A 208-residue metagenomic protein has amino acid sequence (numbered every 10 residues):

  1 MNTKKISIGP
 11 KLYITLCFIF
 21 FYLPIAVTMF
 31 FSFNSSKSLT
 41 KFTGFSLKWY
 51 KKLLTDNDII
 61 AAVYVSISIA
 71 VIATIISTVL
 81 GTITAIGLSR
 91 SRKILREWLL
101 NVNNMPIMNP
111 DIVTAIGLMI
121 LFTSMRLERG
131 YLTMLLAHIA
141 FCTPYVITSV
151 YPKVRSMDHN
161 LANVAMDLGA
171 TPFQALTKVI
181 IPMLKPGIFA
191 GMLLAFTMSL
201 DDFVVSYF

Functional and structural regions predicted by a protein language model:
M1, S91, M157, N163-L184: Short helix-to-coil transition segments within interhelical loops that connect adjacent transmembrane helices
M1-S7, V71-N103, I120, L176: Transmembrane-helix boundary motif in ABC transporter permease subunits
I8, R90-L99, L127-L132, P172 (+1 more regions): Membrane-helix interface segments
Y13, F18-I25, I147-V150, P172-D201: Transmembrane alpha-helices
L23-A26, F30, V79-I83, I116 (+5 more regions): Membrane-embedded alpha-helices of multi-pass transport/permease systems
L23-N57, F208: Short membrane-interfacial helix/loop motifs at transmembrane-helix boundaries
S38-L39, L47, I112-F141, F173: Membrane-interfacial helix termini and adjacent extracytoplasmic/periplasmic loops of multi-pass transporters
I60, Y64, S68-L80, T84 (+5 more regions): Hydrophobic alpha-helical transmembrane segments of multipass integral membrane proteins, especially permease/channel
